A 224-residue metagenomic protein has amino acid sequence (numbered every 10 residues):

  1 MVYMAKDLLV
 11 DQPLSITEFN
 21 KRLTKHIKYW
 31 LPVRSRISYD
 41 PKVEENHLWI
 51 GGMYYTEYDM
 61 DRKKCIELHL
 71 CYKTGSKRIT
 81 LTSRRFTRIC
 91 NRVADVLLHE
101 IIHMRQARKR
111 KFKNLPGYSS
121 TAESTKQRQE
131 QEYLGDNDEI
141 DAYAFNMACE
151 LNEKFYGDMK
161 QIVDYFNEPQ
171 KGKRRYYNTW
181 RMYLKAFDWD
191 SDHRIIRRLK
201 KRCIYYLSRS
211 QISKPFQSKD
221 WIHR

Functional and structural regions predicted by a protein language model:
A5, K126-E139, A144-R224: Long, well-structured alpha-helical subdomains associated with metal-dependent extracellular/ecto-lumenal hydrolases
A5-K6, L23, I27, L31 (+5 more regions): Hydrophobic face of amphipathic alpha-helices
D11-R34: Zn2+-dependent metallopeptidase catalytic core
I37-V43, H47: Extended non-catalytic scaffold regions that mediate assembly and binding in large macromolecular machines
H47-N91, I101-R108: Active-site scaffold of zinc-dependent metalloenzymes
R88, R92-V93, N137, D141: Amphipathic alpha-helical recognition patches that constitute DNA-binding helices
N91, A107-G135: Post-HEXXH active-site segment of zinc metalloproteases
